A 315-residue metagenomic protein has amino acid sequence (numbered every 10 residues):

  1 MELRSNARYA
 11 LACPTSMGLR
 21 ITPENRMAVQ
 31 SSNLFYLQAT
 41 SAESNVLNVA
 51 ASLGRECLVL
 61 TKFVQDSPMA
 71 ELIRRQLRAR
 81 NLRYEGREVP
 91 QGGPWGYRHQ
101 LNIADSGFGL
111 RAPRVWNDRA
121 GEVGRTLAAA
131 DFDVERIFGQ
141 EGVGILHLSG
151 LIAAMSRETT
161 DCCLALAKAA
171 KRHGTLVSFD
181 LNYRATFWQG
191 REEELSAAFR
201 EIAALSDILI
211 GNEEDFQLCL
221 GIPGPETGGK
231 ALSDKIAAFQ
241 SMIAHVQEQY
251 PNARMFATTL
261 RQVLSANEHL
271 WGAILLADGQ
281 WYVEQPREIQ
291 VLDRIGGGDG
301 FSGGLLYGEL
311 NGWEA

Functional and structural regions predicted by a protein language model:
M1-V29, L34: Positively charged, low-complexity intrinsically disordered leader regions
Q30-T40, Y282-G296: Short pre-catalytic strand/loop immediately N-terminal to key active-site residues, enriched for Gly-Thr
Q38, N45-L58, A79, Y307-N311: Alpha-helix C-terminal capping segments
E56-G150: Conserved N-terminal subdomain of the carbohydrate kinase-like
F132, T160-A165, R191-R200: Charged helix-capping and loop-helix junction motifs
K171-L176, Y250-R254: A short helix->loop->beta-strand "cap" motif at the edges of active sites that frequently abuts
F187-D278: Conserved phosphate/ATP/ADP-binding segment of small-molecule kinases
A266, Q285-A315: Conserved post-catalytic alpha-helical subdomain immediately downstream of the catalytic base and nucleotide-binding
